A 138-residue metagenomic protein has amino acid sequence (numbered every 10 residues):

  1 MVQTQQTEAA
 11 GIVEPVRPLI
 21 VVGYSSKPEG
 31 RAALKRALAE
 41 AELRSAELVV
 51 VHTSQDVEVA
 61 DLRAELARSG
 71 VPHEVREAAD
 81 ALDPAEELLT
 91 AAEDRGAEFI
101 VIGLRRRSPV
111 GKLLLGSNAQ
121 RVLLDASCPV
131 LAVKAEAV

Functional and structural regions predicted by a protein language model:
M1-E8, E93-R95, F99-V138: Gly/Ser-rich helix-loop-strand patches that form or flank binding pockets for ribonucleotide-derived cofactors
V2-V75: Small/aliphatic-rich secondary-structure junction motif
A33, T53-S54, D80, V101-L104 (+1 more regions): Hydrophobic alpha-helical segments that drive targeting, anchoring, or assembly
V75-E77, A132: Structural signal for conserved beta-strand scaffold positions within catalytic alpha/beta enzyme cores
A78-A85: Charged docking surfaces used in two-component/phosphorelay signaling
L88-A91: Acidic, metal-associated active-site segment
